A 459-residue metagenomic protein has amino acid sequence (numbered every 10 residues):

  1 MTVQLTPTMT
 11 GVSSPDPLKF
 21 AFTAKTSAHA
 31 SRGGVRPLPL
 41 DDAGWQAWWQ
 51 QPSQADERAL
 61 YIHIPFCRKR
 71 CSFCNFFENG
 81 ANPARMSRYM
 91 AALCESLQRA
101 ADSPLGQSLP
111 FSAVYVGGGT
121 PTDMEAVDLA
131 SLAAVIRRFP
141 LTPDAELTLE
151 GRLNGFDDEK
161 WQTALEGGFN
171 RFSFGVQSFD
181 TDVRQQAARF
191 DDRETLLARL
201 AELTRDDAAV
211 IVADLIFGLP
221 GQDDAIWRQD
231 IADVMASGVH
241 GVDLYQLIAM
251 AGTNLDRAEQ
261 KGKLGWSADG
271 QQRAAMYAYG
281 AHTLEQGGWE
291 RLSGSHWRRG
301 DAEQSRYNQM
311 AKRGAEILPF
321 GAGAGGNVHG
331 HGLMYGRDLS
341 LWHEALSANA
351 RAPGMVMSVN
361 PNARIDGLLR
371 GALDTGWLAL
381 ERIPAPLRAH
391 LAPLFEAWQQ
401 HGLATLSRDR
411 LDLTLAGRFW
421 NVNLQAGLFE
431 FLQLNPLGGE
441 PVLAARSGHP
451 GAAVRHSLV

Functional and structural regions predicted by a protein language model:
M1-A59, R68, Q107, A444-R446 (+1 more regions): Flexible, acidic/Gly-rich N-terminal and inter-domain linker regions that tether and position cofactor-handling modules
Q50, Q54, A81-S103, L109-P384 (+2 more regions): C-terminal scaffold of the Radical SAM
H63-E78: Local cysteine-cluster metal-coordination motifs and their immediate loop/turn environment, predominantly Fe-S cluster
L373-L378, E396, L403, F429 (+1 more regions): Hydrophobic alpha-helix feature that most strongly marks membrane-spanning transmembrane helices and their immediate
A385-Q400: Short amphipathic alpha-helical interaction segments
Q399-D409: A short, conserved structural fragment
R410-T414: Minor-groove-contacting beta-hairpin "wing" of winged helix-turn-helix DNA-binding domains
R418-V459: Short, amphipathic alpha-helical interaction segments positioned at domain boundaries
